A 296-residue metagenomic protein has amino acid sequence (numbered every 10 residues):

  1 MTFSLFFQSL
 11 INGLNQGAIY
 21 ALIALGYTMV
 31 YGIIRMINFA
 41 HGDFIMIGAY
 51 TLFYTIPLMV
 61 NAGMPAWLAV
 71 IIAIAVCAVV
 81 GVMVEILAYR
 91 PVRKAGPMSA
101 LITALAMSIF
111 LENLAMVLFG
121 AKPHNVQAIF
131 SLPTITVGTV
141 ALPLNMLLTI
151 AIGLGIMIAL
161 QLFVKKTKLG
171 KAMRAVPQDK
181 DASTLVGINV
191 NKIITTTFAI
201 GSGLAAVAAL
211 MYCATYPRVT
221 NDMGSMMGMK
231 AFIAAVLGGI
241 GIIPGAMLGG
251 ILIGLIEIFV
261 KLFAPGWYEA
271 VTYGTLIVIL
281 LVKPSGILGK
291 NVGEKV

Functional and structural regions predicted by a protein language model:
M1-A24, T51, G63-L68, A95-S99 (+3 more regions): Membrane-interfacial amphipathic/re-entrant helices at transmembrane-helix boundaries
T2-I19, V164, K168, I194-A235 (+1 more regions): Inter-helical junctions in multi-pass inner-membrane proteins, predominant in energy-converting antiporter-like
I11, I33-M83, L87: Membrane-embedded helix boundary and interhelical linker motif in transport proteins
Q16, A141-V219, I243-L248: Helix-loop-helix "hairpin" substructures at the membrane interface of multi-pass membrane proteins
L22, Y27, C77-V79, K230-I253 (+2 more regions): Hydrophobic alpha-helical transmembrane segments of polytopic membrane proteins
Y27-Y50, A66, K94-S99, L169-A172 (+6 more regions): Short, non-helical or kinked segments that cap or interrupt transmembrane helices
N61-M107, L114, L248-I253, K283-P284: Alpha-helical transmembrane segments within multi-pass membrane transporters and channels
P91-V92, P97-K166, I193-T196, P217 (+5 more regions): Transmembrane helix-bundle core of multi-pass membrane transporters and related energy-transducing complexes
